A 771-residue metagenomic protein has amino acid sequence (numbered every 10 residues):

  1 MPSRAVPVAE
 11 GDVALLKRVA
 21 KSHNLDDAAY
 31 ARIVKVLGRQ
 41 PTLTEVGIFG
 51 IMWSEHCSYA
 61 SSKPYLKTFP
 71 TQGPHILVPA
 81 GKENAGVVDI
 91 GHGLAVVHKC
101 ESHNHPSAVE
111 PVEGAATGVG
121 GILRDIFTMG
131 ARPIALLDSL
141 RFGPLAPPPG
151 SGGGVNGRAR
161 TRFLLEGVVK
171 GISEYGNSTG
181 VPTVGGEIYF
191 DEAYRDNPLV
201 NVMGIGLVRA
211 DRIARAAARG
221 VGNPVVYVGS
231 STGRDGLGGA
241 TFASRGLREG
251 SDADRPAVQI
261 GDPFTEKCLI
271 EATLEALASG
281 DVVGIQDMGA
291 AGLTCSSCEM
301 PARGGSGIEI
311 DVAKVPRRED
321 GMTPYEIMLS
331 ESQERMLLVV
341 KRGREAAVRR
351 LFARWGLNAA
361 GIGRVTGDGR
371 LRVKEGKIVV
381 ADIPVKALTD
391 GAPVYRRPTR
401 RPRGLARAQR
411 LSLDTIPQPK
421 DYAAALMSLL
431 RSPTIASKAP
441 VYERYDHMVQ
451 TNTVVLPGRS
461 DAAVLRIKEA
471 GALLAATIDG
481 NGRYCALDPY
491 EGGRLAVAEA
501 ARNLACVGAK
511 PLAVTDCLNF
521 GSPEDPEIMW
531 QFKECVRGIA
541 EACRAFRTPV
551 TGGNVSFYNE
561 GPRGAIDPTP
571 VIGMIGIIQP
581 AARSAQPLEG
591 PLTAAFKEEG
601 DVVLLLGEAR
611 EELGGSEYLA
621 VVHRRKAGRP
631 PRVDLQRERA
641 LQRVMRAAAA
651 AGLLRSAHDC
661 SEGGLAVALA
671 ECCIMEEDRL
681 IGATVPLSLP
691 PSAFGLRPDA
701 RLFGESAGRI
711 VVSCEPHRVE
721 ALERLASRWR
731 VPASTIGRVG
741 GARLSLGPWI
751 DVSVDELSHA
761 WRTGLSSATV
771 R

Functional and structural regions predicted by a protein language model:
P2-P147, N156-R771: Glycine/proline-enriched, intrinsically flexible loops and inter-domain linkers
